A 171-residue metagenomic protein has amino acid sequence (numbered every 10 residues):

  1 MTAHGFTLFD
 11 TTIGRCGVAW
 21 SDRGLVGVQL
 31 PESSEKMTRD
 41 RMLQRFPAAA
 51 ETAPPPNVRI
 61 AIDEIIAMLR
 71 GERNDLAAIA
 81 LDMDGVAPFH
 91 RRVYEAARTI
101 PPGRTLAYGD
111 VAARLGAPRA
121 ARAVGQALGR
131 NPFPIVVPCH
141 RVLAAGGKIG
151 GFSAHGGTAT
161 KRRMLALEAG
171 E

Functional and structural regions predicted by a protein language model:
M1-R119, L167-E171: Basic nucleic-acid-binding alpha-helical/helix-turn surface characteristic of O6-alkylguanine DNA
V18, V142-A144: Active-site and channel-lining beta-strand-loop segments that bind or position nucleotide-derived/phosphorylated
D40, R122, R162: Active-site phosphate/pyrophosphate- and oxyanion-stabilizing loops and adjacent acidic/basic residues in soluble
V93, A144-A145: N-terminal alpha-helical segment
A120-N131: Regulatory, non-catalytic segments
I135-V142: Short Lys/Arg-enriched helix C-cap and helix-to-coil transition segments that create basic nucleic-acid-contact patches
A145-E171: …primarily DNA-binding HTH/wHTH and HhH modules…
